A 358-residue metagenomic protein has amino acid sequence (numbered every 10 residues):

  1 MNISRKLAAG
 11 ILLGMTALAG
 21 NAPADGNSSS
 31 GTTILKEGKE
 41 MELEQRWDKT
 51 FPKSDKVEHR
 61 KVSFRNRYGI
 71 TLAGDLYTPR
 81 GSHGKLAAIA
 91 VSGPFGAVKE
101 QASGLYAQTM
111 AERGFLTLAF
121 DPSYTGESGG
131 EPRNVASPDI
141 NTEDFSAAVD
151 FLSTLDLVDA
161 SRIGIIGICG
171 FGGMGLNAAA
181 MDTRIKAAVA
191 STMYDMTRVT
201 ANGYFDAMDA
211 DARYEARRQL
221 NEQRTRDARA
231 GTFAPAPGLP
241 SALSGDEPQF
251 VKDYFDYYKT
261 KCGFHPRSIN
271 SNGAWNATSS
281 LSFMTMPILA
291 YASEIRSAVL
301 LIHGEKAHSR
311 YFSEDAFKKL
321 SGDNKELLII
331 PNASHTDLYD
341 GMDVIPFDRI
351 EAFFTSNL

Functional and structural regions predicted by a protein language model:
E37-G84, Y339: N-terminal cap/lid segment of alpha/beta-hydrolase-fold proteins
G84-P94: Short beta-strand element of the alpha/beta-hydrolase
G96-Q108, P122: The serine-hydrolase catalytic nucleophile loop
T109-G129: Conserved alpha/beta-hydrolase
V135-D156: Alpha/beta-hydrolase active-site loop
L176-T260: Alpha/beta-hydrolase-fold enzymes
I295, L301-H303: Short beta-strand/loop motif that positions the catalytic acidic residue of the alpha/beta-hydrolase fold
A333-V344: Catalytic histidine-centered segment of alpha/beta-hydrolase-like enzymes
